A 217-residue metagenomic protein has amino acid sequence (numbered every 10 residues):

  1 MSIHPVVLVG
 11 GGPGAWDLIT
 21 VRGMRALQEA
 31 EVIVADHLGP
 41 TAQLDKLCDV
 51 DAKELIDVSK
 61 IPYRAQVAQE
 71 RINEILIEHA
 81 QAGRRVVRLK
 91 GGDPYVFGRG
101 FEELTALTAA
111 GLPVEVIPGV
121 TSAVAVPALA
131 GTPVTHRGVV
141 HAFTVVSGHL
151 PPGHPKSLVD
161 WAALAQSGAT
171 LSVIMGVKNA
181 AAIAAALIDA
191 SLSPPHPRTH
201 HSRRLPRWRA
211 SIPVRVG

Functional and structural regions predicted by a protein language model:
M1-W16, V21-V120: Class I S-adenosyl-L-methionine
I3-L8, A82-V86, V140-A142, S147-G217: A contiguous loop/helix-start segment that scaffolds small-molecule binding in enzyme catalytic cores
H4, G91-S167, V216: Class I SAM-dependent methyltransferase SAM-binding "motif I" and its flanking Rossmann-like core
T20-V21, K46, R99-F101, P127-L129 (+2 more regions): Short acidic, glycine/serine/threonine-rich loops at helix termini
R22-M24, I77, G131-T135, V159-A163 (+1 more regions): A generic local secondary-structure boundary/capping motif
D45, R64-E70, A125-P127, V146 (+2 more regions): Short, charged, surface-exposed secondary-structure boundary motifs
C48-D49, G131, L150, I188: A generic structural signal for secondary-structure junctions that act as hinges or helix/strand caps at the edges
A52-S59, P113-E115, V134-T144, S191-H201: Short hydrophobic/aromatic-enriched beta-strand-loop microsegments
